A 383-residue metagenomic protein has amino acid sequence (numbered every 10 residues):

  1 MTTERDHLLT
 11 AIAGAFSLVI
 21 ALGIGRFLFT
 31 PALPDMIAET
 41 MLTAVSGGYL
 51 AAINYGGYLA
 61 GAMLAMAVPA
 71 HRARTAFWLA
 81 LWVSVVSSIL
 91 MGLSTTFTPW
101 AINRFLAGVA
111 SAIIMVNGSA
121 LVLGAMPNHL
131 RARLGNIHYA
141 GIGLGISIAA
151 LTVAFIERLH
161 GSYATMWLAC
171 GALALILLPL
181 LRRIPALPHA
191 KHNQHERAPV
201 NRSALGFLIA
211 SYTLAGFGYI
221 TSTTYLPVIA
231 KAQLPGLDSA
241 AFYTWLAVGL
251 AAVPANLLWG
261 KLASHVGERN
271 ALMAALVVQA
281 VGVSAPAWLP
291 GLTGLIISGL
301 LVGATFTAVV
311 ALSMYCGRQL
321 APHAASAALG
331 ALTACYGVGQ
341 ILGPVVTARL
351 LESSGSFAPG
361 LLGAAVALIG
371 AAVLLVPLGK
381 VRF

Functional and structural regions predicted by a protein language model:
T30, L205-L246, L250: Extracytoplasmic gate region of multi-pass secondary transporters
M41, L93-P99, G267, L289-P290: Helix-breaking motifs and short loop linkers at transmembrane-helix boundaries and internal kinks in secondary membrane
G61-A73, A255-G267, L351-E352: Helix-to-loop junctions at the C-terminal end of transmembrane segments in multipass secondary transporters
G61-T96: Conserved MFS/SLC helix-loop-helix module at the cytosolic interface between two early adjacent transmembrane helices
P99, N128-P185: Helix-loop-helix hairpin linking two adjacent transmembrane segments in secondary transporters
N103-G141: Cytoplasmic helix-loop-helix junction between adjacent transmembrane helices in 12-TM secondary transporters
R269-S313: C-terminal transmembrane helical hairpin of 12-TM major facilitator-type secondary transporters
H323-S356, A364: A late C-terminal transmembrane helix in Major Facilitator Superfamily
